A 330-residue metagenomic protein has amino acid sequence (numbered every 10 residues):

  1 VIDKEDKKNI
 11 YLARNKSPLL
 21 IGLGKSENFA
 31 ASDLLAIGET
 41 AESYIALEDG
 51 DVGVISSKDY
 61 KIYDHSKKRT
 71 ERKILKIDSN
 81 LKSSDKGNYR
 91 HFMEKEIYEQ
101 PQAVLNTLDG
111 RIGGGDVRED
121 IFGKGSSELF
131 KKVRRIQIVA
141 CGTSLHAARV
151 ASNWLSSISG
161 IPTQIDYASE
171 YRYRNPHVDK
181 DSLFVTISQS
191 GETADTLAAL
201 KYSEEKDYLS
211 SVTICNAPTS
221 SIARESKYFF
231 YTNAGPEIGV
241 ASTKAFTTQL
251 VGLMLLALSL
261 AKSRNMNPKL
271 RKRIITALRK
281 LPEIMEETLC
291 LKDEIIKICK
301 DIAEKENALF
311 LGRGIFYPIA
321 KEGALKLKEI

Functional and structural regions predicted by a protein language model:
V1, L12-A13, I21-L23, A30-S32 (+7 more regions): General beta-strand structural signal in soluble alpha/beta enzymes
V1-R134, S144, N153-S159, Y171-H177 (+2 more regions): N-terminal segments that mediate ammonia production and transfer in glutamine-dependent amidotransferase systems
G22, A147-R149, Q164-I165, A194-L197 (+3 more regions): Extended hydrophobic-aromatic, low-complexity segments
S84, V139, S188, L309-L311: Generic detector of intrinsically disordered, low-complexity, polar/charged segments
K95, N106, N153, S157 (+6 more regions): Solvent-exposed alpha-helical segments within well-ordered globular domains of core cellular machineries
Q100-V104, L108-Q137, P218, Y228-I330: Active-site phosphate/pyrophosphate-binding segments
E128-K280: Glycine-rich phosphate-binding loops that contact phosphosugars or nucleotide phosphates
